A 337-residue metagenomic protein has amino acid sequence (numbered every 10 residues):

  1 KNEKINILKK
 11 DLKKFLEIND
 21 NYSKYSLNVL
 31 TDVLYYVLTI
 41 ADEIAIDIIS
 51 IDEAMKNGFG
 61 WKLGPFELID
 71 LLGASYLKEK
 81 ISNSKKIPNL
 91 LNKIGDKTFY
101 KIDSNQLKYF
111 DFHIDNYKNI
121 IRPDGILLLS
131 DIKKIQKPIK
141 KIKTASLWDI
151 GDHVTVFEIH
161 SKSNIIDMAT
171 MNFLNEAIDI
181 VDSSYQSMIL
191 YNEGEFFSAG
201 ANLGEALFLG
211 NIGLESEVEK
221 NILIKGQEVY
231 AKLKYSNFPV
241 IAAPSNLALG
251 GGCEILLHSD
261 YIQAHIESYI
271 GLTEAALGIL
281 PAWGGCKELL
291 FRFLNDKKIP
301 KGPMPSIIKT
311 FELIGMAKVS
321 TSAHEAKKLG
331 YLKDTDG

Functional and structural regions predicted by a protein language model:
K1-E195, G204-F238, S245-A248, L257-S259 (+2 more regions): N-terminal glycine-rich phosphate-binding loop for ADP-containing cofactors
E254: Short alpha-helical segment that forms part of, or immediately flanks, the ligand-binding pocket in carbohydrate-active
